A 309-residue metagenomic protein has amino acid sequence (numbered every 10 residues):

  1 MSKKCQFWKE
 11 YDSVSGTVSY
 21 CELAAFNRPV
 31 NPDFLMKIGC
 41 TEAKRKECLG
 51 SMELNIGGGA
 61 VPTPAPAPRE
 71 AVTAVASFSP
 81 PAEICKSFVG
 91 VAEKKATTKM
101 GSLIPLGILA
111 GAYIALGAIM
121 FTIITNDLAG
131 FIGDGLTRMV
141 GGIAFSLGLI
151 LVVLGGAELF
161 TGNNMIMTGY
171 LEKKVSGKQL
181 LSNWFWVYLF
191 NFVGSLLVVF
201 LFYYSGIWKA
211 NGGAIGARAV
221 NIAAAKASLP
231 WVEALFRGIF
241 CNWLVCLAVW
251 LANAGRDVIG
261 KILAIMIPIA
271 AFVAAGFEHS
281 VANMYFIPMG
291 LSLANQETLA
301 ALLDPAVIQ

Functional and structural regions predicted by a protein language model:
M1-P62: Cysteine-centered metal-binding/redox modules
V61-Q309: Alpha-helical transmembrane segments and their helix-helix packing motifs
